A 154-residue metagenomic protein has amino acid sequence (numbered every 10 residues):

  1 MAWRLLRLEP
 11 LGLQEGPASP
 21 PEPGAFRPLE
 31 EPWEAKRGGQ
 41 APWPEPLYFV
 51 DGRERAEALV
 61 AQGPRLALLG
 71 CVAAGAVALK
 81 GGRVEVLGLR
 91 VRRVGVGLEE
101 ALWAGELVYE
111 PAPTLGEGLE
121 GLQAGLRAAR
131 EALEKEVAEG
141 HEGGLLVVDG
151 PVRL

Functional and structural regions predicted by a protein language model:
A2-L66: N-terminal ordered "arm"
D51-E57, V94-L102, A129-K135, V147-P151: Residue-level signal for functionally critical sites in structured catalytic/ligand-binding pockets
A58-E99: Acidic, metal-ligating active-site segments
G82-Q123: Low-complexity, serine/threonine/proline-enriched polar segments
G116-L154: Acidic (Asp/Glu) carboxylate-rich active-site/surface patches
